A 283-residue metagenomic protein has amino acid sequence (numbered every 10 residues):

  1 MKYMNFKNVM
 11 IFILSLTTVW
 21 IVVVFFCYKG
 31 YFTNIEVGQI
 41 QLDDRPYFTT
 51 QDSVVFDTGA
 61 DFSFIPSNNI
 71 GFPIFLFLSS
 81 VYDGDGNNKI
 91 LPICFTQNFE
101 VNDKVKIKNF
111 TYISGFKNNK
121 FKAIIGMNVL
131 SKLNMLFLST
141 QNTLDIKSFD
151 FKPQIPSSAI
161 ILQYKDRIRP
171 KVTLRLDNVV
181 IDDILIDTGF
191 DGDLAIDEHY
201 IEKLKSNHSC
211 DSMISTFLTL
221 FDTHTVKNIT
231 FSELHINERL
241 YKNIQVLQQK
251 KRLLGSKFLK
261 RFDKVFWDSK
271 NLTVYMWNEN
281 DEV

Functional and structural regions predicted by a protein language model:
K2-V283: Pepsin/retropepsin-fold aspartyl endopeptidases
